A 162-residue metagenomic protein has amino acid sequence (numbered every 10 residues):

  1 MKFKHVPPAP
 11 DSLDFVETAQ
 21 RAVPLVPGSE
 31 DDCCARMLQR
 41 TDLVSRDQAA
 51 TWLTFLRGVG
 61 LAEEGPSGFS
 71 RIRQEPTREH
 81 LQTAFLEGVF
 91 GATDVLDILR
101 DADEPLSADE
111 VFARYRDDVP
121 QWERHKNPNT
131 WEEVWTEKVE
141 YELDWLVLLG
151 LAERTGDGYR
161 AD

Functional and structural regions predicted by a protein language model:
M1-D162: Donor-sugar nucleotide-binding helix/loop cap in glycosyltransferases
